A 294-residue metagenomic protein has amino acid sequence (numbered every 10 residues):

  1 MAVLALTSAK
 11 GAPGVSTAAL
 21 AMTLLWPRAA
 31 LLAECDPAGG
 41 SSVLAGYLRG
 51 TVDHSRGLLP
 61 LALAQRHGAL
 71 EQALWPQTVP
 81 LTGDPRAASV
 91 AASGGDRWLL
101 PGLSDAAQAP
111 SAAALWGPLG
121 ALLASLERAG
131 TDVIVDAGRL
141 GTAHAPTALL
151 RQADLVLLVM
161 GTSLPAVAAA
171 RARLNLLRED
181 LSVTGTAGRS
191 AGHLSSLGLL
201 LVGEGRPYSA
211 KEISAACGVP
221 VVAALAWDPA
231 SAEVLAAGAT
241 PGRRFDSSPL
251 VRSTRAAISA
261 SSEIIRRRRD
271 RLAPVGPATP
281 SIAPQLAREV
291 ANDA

Functional and structural regions predicted by a protein language model:
M1-A29, A33-C35: Walker A (P-loop) phosphate-binding motif
V3-L4, R28-L32, R97, V133 (+3 more regions): Hydrophobic beta-strand segments of well-ordered beta-sheets in folded domains
T7, L32-E127, V234-A236: P-loop/Walker-type NTP enzyme "switch/lid" segment
T7-G11, E34-P37, G102-S104, A137-R139 (+3 more regions): Structural motif
Y47-V52, L176-L177, T240-R243: Short, hinge-like loop/turn segments at secondary-structure boundaries
P118-A224, E233: Conserved catalytic-core segment of NTP-binding enzymes
V183-A294: C-terminal lobe/tail of nucleotide-utilizing enzymes
